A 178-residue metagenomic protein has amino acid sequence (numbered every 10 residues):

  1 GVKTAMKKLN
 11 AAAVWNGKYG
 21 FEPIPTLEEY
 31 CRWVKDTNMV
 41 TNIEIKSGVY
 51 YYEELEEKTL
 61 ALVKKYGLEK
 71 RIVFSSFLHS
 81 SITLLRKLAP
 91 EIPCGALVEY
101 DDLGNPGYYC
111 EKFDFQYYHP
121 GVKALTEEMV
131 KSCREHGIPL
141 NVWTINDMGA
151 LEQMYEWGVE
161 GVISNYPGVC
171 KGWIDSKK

Functional and structural regions predicted by a protein language model:
G1-E99, F113-Q116, P120, R134-H136: Metal-dependent phosphodiesterase/phospholipase catalytic core, i.e., the His/Asp/Glu-rich active-site region
G17-G20, G95-K178: C-terminal active-site rim and adjoining tail of enzyme catalytic domains
